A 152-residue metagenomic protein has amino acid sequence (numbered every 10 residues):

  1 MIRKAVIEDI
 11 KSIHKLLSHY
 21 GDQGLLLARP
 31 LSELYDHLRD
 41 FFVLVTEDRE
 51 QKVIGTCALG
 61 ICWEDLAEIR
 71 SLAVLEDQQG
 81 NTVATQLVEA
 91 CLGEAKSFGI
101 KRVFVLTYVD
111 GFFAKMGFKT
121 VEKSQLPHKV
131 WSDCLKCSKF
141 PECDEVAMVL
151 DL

Functional and structural regions predicted by a protein language model:
M1, S97-V103: Short active-site oxyanion
M1-I13: A short beta-loop-alpha structural element at the N-terminal edge of CoA-dependent acyl/N-acetyltransferase catalytic
D9, D65, Y108-V109: A generic "binding-loop/recognition-motif" signal
I10, L16-D48, V53: Active-site rim helix/loop that mediates acceptor-substrate recognition in acyltransferases
V43, Q51-I61, D65-A73: Conserved beta-strand in the GNAT
V74, G80-A95, V105: Conserved acetyl-CoA-binding loop-helix of GNAT-fold acetyltransferases
K101, T107-D133: Conserved active-site alpha-helix within GNAT-family acetyltransferase domains
L126-L152: C-terminal "cap" of GNAT-fold acetyltransferases
